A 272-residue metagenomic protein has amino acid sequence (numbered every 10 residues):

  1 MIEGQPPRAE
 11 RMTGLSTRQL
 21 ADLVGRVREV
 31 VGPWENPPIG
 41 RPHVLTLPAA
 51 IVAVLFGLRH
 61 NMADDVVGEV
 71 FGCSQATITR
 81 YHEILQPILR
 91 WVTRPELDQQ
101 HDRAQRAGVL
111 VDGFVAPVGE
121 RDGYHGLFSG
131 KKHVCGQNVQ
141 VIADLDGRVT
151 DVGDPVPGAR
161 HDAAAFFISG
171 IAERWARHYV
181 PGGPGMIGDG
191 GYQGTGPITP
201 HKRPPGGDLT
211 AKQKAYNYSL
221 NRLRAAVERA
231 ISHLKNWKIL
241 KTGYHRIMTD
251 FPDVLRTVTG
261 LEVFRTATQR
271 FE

Functional and structural regions predicted by a protein language model:
M1-P42, R270: Charged, often Cys/His-bearing segments associated with DNA-binding zinc-finger transcription factors
M12, P42-H43, F56, V70-S74: Short secondary-structure transition/capping motifs
S16, T46, L209-T210: Ser/Thr-centered flexible coil motifs
P38-I39, P48-A50, A215-Y216: A short, structure-level motif marking secondary-structure boundaries and short turns
T46-H60: Short, amphipathic alpha-helical "recognition" segments used to contact nucleic acids or chromatin
V66-E272: Short, well-ordered secondary-structure "scaffold" segments embedded in the functional core of diverse domains
